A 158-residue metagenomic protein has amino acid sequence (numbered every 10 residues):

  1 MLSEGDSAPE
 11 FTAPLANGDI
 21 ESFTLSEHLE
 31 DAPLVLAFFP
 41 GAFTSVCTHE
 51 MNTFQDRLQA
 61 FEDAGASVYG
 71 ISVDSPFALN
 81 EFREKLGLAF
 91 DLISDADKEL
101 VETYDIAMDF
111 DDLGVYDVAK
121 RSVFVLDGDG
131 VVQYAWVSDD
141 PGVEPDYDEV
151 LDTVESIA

Functional and structural regions predicted by a protein language model:
M1-A158: Chalcogenol-based redox active-site neighborhoods
